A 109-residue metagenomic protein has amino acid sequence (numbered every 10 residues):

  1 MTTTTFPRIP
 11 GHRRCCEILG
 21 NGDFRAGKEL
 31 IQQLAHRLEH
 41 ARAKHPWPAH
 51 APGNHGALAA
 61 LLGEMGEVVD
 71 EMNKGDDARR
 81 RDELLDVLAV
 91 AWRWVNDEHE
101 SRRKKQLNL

Functional and structural regions predicted by a protein language model:
T2-L109: Flexible "arm" and connector segments at domain edges
